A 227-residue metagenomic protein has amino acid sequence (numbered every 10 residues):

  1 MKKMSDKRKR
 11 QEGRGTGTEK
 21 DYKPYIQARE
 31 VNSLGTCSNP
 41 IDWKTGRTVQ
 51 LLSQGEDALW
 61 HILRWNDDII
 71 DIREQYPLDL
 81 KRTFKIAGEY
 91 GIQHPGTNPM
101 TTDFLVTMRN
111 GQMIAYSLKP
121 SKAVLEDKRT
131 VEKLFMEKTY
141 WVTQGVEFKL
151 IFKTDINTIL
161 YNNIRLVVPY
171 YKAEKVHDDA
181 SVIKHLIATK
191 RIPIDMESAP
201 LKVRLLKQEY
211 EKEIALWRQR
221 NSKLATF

Functional and structural regions predicted by a protein language model:
M1-F227: Electrostatic, structured charged patches in enzyme active sites and in nucleic-acid/phosphate-binding
